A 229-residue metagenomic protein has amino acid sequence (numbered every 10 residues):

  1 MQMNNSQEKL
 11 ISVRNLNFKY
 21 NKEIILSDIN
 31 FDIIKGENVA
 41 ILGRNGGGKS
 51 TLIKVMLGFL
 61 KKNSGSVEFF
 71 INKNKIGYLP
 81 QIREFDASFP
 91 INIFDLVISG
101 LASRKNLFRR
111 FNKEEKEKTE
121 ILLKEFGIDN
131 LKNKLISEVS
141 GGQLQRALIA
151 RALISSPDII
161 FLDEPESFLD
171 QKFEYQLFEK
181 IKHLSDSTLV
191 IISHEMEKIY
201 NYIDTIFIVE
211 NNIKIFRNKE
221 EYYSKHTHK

Functional and structural regions predicted by a protein language model:
L57: Helix-to-loop junction immediately C-terminal to a conserved catalytic motif
K113-L131: Conserved ABC ATPase "signature" region
L135-V139, Q143: Conserved ABC ATPase signature
I149-A150, L177: Hydrophobic anchor residue at the start of the ABC signature
I160-E164: Catalytic Walker B motif of ABC-type/P-loop ATPase nucleotide-binding domains
S193-H194: H-loop/switch region of ABC-family ATPase nucleotide-binding domains
V209-K229: Conserved beta-strand-loop-alpha-helix hinge in the C-terminal portion of ABC ATPase nucleotide-binding domains
